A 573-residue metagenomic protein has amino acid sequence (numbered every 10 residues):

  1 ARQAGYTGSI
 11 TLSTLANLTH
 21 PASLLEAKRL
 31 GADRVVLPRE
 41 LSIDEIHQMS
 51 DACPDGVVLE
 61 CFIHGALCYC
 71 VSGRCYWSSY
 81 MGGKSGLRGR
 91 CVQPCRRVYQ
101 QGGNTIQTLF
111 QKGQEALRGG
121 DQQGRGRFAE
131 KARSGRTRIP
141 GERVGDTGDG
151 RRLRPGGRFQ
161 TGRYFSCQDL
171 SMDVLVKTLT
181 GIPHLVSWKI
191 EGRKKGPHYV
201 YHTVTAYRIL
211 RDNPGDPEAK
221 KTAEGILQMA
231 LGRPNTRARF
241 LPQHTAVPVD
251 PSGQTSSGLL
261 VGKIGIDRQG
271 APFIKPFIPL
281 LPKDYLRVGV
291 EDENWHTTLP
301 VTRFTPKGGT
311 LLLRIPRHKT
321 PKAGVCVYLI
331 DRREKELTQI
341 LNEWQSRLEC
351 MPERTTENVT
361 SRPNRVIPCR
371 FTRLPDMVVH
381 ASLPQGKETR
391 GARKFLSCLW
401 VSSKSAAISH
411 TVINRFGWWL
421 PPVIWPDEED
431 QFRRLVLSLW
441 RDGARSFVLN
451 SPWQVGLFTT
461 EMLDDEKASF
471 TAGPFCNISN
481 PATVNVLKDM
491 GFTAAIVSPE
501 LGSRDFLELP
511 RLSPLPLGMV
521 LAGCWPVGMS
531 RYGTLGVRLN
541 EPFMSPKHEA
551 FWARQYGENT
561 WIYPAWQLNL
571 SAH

Functional and structural regions predicted by a protein language model:
A1-A22, V36-S187, K194-V486, M490-H573: Active-site pocket-lining/capping segments in soluble small-molecule metabolic enzymes
D33: Long, basic N-terminal domains or extensions that often function in RNA/ssDNA interaction or organelle/cellular
